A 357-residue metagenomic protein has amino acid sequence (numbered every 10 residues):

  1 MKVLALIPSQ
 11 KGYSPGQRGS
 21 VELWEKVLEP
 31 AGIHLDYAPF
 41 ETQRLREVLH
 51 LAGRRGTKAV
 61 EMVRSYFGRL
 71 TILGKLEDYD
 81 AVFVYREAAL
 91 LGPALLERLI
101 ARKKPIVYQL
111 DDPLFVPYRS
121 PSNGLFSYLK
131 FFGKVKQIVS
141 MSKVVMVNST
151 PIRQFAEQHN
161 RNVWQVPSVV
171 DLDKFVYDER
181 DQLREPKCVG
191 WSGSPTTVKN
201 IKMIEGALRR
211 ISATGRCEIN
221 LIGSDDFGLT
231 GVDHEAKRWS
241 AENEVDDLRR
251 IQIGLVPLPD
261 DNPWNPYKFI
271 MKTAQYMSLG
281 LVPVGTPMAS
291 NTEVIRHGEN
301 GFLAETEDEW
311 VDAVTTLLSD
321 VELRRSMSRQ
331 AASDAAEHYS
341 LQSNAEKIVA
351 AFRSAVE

Functional and structural regions predicted by a protein language model:
K11-V27, D171-K174, Q182-R250: Conserved catalytic-core segment of nucleotide-activated headgroup transferases in glycan assembly
E41-R55, V107-K136, E185, W264: Acceptor-binding helix/loop patch of EC 2.4 sugar-transfer enzymes, predominantly nucleotide-sugar-dependent
F67-Y79, L90-Y108, D112-F115, L125-V144: Membrane-proximal helix-turn-helix segments that form the acceptor-binding/catalytic region of lipid-linked
P151, V169: Carbohydrate-associated surface elements
K199, E235, E242-S278, V284-E293: Nucleotide-sugar-dependent
I295-D308, T316-E322: Conserved acidic donor-binding segment of nucleotide-sugar-dependent glycosyltransferases
T316, L323-H338, K347-A350: A short, well-ordered alpha-helix in the C-terminal region of glycosyltransferases
L341-E357: C-terminal alpha-helical cap of glycosyltransferases
